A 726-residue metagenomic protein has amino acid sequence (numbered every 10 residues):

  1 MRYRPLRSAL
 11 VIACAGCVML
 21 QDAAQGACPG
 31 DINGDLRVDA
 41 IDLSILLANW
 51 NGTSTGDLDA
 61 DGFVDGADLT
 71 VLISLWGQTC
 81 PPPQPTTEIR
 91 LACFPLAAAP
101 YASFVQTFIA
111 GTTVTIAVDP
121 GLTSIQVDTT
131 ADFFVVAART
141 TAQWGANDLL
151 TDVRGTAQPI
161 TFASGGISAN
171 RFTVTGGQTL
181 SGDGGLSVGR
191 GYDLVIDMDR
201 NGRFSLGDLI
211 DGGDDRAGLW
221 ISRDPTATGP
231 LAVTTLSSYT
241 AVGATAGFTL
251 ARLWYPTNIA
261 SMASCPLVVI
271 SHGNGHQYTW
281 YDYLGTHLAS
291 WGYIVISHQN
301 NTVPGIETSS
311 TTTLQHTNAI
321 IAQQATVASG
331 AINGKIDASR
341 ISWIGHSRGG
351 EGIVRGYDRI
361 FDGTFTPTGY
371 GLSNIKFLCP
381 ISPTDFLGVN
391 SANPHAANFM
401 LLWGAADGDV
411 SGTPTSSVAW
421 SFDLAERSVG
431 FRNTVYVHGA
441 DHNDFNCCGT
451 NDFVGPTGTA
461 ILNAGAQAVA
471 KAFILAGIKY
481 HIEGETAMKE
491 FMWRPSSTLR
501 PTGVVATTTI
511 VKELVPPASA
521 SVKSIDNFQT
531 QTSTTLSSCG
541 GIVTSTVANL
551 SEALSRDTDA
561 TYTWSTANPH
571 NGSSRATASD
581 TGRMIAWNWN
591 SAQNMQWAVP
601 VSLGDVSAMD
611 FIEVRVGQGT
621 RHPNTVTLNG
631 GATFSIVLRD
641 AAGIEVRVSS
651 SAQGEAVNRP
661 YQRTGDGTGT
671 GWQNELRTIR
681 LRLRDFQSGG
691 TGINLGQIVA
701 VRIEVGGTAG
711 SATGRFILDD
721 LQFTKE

Functional and structural regions predicted by a protein language model:
D31-D39, L58-D65, T173, Q178-S181 (+3 more regions): Acidic, glycine-anchored loop motifs typical of Ca2+
I32-T53, D61-C80, W280-Y281: Alpha-helical segments with a strong preference for the paired helices of cellulosomal dockerin domains
E88-D119, T129-F134, A138-G185, R190-D193 (+1 more regions): Short conserved active-site loop signatures built around small residues
T129-T130, G166, R171-G177, S181 (+5 more regions): Alpha/beta-hydrolase-fold serine-hydrolase catalytic core, especially in secreted/extracellular enzymes
Q143, A586-G692, V705-K725: Extracellular ligand-binding interfaces
N258-S264, T308-E351: Gly/Ser-rich "nucleophile elbow"/oxyanion-hole loop immediately N-terminal to the catalytic nucleophile in hydrolases
A263-G273: Short beta-strand element of the alpha/beta-hydrolase
P394-A466: Active-site-adjacent alpha-helix of alpha/beta-hydrolase-fold enzymes
